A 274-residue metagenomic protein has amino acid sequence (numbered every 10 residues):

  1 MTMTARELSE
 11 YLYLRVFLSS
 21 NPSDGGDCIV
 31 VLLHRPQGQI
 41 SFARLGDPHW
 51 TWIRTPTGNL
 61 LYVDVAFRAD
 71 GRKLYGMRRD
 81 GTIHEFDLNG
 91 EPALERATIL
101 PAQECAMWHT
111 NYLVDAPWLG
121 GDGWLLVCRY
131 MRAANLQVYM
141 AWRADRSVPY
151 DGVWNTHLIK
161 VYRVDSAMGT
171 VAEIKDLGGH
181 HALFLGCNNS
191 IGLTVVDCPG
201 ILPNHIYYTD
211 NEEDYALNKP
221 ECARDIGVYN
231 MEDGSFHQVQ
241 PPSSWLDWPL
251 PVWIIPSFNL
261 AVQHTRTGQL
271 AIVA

Functional and structural regions predicted by a protein language model:
M1-Q137, D145-S147: A sequence/structural signal of beta-propeller blade repeats
A43, V138-M140, V171-A172, I206: Short low-polarity hydrophobic stretches
H49-T51, M107, G123, A141 (+3 more regions): Residues in intrinsically disordered, low-complexity segments of regulatory proteins
V148-A274: C-terminal closing repeat unit and adjoining cap/tail of repeat-based domains
